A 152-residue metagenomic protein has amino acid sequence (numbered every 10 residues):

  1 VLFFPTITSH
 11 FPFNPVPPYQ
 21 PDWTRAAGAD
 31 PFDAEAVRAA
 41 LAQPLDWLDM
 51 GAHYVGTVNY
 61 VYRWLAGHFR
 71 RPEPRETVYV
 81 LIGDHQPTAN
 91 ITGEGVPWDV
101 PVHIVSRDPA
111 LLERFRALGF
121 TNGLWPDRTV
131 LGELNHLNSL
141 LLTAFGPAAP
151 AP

Functional and structural regions predicted by a protein language model:
V1-P152: Solvent-exposed soluble domains appended to multi-pass membrane proteins
